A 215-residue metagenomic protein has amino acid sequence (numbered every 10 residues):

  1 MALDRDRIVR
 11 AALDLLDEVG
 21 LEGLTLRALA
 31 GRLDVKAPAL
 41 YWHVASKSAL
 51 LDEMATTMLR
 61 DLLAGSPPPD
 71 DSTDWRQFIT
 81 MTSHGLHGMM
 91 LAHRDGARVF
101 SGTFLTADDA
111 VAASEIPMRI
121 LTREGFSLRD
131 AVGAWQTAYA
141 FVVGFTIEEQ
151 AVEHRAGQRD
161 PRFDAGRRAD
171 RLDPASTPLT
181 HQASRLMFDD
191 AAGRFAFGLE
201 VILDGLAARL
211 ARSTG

Functional and structural regions predicted by a protein language model:
M1-D6, A211-G215: Actinobacteria-biased recognition of intrinsically disordered, low-complexity terminal regions
R7, A11, L15-E53: Helix-turn-helix
I8-L16, M54, M58, L86 (+2 more regions): Short hydrophobic clusters on alpha-helical segments that form packing/core surfaces in small helical domains
V44, E53-M89, T177, G198-R209: N-terminal hydrophobic signal/anchor transmembrane helix of membrane proteins
A64-A112, L128-A131, W135-A138: Hydrophobic alpha-helical connector segments
E115-R167: A contiguous pocket-lining binding segment that forms or flanks enzyme active sites
R123, A151-G215: C-terminal peripheral helix-coil segments that are non-catalytic and often amphipathic
